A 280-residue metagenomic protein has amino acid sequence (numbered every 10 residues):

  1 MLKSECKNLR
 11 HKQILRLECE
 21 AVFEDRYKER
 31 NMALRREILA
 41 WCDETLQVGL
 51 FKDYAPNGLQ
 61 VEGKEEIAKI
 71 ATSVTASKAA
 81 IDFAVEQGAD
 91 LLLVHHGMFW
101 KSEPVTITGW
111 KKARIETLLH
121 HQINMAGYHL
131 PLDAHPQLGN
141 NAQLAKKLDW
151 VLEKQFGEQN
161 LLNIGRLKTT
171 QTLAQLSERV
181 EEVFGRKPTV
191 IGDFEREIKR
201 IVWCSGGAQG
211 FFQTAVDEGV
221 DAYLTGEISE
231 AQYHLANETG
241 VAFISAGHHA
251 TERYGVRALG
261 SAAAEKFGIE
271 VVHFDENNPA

Functional and structural regions predicted by a protein language model:
V22-N31: Short, Lys/Arg-enriched N-terminal segments with co-localized hydrophobic residues within the first ~10-30 amino acids
M32-A280: Active-site catalytic microenvironments in core metabolic enzymes, especially phosphate/sugar-handling
